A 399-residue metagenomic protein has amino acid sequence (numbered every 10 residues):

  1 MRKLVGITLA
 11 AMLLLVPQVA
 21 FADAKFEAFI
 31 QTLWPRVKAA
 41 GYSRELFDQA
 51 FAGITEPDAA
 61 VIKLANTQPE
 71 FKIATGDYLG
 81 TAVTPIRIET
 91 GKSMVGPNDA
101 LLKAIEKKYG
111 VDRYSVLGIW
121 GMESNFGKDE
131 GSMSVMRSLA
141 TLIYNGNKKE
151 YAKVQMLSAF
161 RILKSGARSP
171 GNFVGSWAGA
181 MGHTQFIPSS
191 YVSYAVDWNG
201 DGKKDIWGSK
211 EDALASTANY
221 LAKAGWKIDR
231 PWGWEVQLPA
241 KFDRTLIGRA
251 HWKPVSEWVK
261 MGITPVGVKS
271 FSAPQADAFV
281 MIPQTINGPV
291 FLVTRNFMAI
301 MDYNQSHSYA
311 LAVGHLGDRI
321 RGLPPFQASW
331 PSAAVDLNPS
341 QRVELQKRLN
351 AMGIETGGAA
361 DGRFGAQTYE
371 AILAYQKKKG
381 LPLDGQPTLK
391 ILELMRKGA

Functional and structural regions predicted by a protein language model:
M1-T8: Bacterial N-terminal signal peptides that target proteins for export
A20-A24: Boundary at the C-terminal end of the N-terminal hydrophobic targeting segment
K25-Q49: Mature N-terminal segment immediately following signal peptide/propeptide cleavage in secreted/periplasmic
Y42-F271, G288-F291, F297-G317, R321-P339 (+2 more regions): Catalytic glycan-binding domains that act on GlcNAc-containing polysaccharides
P274-D277: Intrinsically disordered, low-complexity Ser/Thr/Pro/Gly-rich interaction regions that scaffold/cooperate
L337-R342, N350-M395: Short acidic, glycine/serine/threonine-rich helix-capping segments at coil-helix boundaries
